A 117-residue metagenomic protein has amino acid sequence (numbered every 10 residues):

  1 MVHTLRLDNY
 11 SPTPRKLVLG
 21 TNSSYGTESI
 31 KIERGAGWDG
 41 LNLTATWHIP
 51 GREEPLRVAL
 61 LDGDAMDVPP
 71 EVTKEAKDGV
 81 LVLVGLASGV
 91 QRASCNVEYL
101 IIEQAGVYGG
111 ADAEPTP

Functional and structural regions predicted by a protein language model:
M1-G110: N-terminal assembly/attachment segments of tailed bacteriophage virion structural proteins
G110-P117: Compositionally biased low-complexity segments at domain edges in trafficked proteins and select soluble regulators
